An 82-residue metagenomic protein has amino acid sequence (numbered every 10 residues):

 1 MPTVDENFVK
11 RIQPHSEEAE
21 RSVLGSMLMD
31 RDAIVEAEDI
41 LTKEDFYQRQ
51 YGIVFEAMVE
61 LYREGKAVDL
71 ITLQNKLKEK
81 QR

Functional and structural regions predicted by a protein language model:
M1-R82: Noncatalytic partner-interaction/assembly domains of nucleic-acid and motor enzyme complexes, especially the accessory
